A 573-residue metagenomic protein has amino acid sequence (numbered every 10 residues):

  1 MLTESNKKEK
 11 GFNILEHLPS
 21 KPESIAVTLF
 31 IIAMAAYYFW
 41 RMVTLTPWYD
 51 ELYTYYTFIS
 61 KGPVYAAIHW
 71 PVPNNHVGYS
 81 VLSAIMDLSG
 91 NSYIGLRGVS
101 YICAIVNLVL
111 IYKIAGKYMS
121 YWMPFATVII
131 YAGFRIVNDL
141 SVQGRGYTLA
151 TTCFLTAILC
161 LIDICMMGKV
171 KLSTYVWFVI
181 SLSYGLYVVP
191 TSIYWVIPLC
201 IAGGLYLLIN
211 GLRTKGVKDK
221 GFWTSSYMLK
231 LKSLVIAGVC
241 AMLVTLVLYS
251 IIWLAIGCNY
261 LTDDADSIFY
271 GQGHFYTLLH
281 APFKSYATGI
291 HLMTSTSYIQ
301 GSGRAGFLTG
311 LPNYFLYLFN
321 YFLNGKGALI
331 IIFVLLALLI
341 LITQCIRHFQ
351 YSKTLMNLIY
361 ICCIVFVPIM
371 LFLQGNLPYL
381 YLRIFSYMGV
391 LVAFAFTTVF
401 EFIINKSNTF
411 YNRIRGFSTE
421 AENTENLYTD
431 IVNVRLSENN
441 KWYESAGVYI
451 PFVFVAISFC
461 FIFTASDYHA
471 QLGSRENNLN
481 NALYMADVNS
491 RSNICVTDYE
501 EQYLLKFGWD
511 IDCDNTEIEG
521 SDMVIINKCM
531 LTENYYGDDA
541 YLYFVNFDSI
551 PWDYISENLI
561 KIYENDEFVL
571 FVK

Functional and structural regions predicted by a protein language model:
M1-S20, N210-L231, S407-Y443: Membrane-interfacial, low-structure loops and terminal tails that flank and connect transmembrane helices in multi-pass
K7, A26, S297-I299, I359 (+5 more regions): Serine/proline-rich low-complexity intrinsically disordered segments, especially terminal tails, linkers
L18, P22-M167, L172-I404, S458-E517 (+2 more regions): Membrane-proximal helix-loop-helix interfaces that form the catalytic/acceptor-binding platform of multi-pass membrane
T28-I31, V176, I180, V239 (+1 more regions): Signature aromatic-anchored transmembrane alpha helix within multi-pass, membrane-resident enzymes that catalyze glycan
D522: Conserved acidic residues
K561-Y563: Short beta-strand
N565-E567: Soluble catalytic domains of enzymes that build or remodel membrane lipids, polysaccharides, and related
V569-K573: Core SAM-dependent methyltransferase catalytic element
